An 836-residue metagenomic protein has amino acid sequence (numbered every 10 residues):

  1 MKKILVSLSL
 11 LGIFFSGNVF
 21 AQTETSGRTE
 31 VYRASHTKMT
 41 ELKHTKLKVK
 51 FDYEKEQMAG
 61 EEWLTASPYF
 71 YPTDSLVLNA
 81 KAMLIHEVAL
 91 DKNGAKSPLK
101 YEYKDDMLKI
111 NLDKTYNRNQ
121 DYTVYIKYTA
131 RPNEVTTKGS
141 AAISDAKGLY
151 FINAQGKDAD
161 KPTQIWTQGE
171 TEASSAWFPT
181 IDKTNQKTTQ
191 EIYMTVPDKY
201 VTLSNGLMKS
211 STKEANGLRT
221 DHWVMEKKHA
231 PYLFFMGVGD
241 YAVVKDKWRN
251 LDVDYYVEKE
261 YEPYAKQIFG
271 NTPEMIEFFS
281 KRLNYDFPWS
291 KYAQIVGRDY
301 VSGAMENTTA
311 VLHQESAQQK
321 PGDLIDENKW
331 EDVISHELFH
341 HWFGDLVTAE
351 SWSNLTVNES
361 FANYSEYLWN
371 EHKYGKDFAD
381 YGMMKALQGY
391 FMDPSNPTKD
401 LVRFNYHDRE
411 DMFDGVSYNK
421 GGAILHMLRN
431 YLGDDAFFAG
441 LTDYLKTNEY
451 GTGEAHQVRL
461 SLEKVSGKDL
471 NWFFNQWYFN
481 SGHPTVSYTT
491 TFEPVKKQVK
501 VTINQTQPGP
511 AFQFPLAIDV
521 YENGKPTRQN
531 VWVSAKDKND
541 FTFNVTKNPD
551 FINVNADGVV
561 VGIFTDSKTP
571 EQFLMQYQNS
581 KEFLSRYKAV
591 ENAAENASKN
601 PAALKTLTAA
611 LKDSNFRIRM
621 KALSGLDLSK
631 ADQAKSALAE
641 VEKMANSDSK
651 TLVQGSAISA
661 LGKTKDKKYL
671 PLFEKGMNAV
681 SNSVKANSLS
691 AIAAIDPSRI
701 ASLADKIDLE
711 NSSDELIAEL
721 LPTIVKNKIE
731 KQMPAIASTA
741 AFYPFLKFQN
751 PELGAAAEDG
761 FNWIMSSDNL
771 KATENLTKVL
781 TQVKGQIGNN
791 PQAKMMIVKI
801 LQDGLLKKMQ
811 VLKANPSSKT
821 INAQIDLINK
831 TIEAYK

Functional and structural regions predicted by a protein language model:
M1-S26: Bacterial Sec-dependent N-terminal signal peptides
A21, I85, D106-L108, W223 (+2 more regions): Hydrophobic alpha-helical and helix-loop surface patches within well-folded domains that function as non-catalytic
A21-F287, G415, N430-L432, N448: Acidic/His-enriched low-complexity segments
V196, R219, K259, F339 (+6 more regions): Non-catalytic accessory/interaction domains
G558-G562, R586-S598, A609, R619-D632 (+6 more regions): Structural detector for internal amphipathic alpha-helices that build alpha-solenoid repeat scaffolds
D566-Q576, K599-L611, A631-N646, D666-N678 (+4 more regions): Amphipathic alpha-helical scaffolding segments comprising HEAT/armadillo-like alpha-solenoid repeats
Q810-K836: Eukaryotic acidic, Ser/Thr-rich intrinsically disordered low-complexity regions
